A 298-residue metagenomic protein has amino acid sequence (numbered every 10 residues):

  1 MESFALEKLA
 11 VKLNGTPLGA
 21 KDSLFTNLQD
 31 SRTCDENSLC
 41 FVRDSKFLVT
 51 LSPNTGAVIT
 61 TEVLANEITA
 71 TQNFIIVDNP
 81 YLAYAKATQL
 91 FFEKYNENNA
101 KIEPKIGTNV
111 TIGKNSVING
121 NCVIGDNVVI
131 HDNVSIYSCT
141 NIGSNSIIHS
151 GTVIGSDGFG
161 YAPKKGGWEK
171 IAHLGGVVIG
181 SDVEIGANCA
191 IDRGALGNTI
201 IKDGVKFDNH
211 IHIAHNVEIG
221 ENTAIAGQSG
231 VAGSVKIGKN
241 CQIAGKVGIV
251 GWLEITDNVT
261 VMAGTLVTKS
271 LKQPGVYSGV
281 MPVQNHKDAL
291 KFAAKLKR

Functional and structural regions predicted by a protein language model:
M1-E103, T108-N109, N145, G151-T152 (+3 more regions): Terminal amphipathic alpha-helical/low-complexity segments used for targeting or macromolecular assembly
F41, N99-N285: Structural signal for interior beta-strand "rungs" in well-ordered beta-sheet cores of soluble enzyme domains
